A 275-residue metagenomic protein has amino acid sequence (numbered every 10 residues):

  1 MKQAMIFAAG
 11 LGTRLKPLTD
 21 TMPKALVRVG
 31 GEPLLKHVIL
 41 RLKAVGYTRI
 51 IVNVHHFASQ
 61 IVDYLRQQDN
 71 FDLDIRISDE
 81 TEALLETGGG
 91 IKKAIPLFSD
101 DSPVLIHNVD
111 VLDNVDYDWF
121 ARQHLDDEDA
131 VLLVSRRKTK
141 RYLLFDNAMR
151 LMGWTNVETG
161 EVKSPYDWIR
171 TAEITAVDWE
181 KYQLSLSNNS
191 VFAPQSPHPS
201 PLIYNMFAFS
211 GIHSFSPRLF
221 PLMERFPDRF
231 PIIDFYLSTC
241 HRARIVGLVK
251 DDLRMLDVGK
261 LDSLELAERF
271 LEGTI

Functional and structural regions predicted by a protein language model:
M1-V29, A44-V45, V249: Glycine-rich N-terminal loop/short-helix segment of MobA-like nucleotidyltransferase
K2-I6, R28, E32-N108, Y117-W119 (+2 more regions): Conserved N-terminal catalytic core of the sugar/cofactor nucleotidyltransferase
F7, N53, S78-E80, L133-V134 (+2 more regions): Generic beta-sheet signal
L11, M22, F57, T81 (+2 more regions): A generic "binding-loop/recognition-motif" signal
L11, V109-V111: Active-site metal-binding loops of divalent metal-dependent hydrolases
A25, D74-R76, R244-V246: Conserved beta-strand segments of alpha/beta enzyme cores
S102-L105, L112, D118-L125, R137-K138 (+1 more regions): Catalytic-core segments of class I nucleotidyltransferases/pyrophosphorylases that form NMP-activated intermediates
V131-A148: Short beta-strand-to-loop element that shapes/binds the nucleotide-sugar donor at the catalytic cleft/hinge
